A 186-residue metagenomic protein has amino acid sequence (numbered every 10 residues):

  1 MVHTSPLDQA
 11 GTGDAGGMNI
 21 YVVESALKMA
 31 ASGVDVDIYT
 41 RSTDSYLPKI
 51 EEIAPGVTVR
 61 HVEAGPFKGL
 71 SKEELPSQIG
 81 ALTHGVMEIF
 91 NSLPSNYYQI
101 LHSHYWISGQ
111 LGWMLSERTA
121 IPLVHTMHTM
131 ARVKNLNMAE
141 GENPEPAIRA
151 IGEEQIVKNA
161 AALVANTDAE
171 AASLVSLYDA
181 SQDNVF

Functional and structural regions predicted by a protein language model:
M1-V2, M127-M130: Histidine-centered beta-alpha loop that forms part of the nucleotide-sugar donor binding/catalytic region in diverse
M1-V59: N-terminal subdomain of nucleotide-sugar transferases
G13-A15, V124, V133-Q155: Nucleotide-sugar donor phosphate/pyrophosphate-binding loop at the beta->alpha transition of glycosyltransferases
V34-V36, I121-L123, V185: Hydrophobic anchor at the start of a short beta-strand that flanks the dinucleotide cofactor-binding loop
T40, Y105, T129, T167-A169: Helix N-cap/beta->alpha junction signal
S42-D44, A147, Q155-V185: A short, active-site helix/loop in glycosyltransferases that binds the activated sugar's phosphate group
H61-M114, E140-I151: Conserved nucleotide-sugar donor-binding subdomain of glycosyltransferases
Y97-I100, P122, A162: Structural motif
